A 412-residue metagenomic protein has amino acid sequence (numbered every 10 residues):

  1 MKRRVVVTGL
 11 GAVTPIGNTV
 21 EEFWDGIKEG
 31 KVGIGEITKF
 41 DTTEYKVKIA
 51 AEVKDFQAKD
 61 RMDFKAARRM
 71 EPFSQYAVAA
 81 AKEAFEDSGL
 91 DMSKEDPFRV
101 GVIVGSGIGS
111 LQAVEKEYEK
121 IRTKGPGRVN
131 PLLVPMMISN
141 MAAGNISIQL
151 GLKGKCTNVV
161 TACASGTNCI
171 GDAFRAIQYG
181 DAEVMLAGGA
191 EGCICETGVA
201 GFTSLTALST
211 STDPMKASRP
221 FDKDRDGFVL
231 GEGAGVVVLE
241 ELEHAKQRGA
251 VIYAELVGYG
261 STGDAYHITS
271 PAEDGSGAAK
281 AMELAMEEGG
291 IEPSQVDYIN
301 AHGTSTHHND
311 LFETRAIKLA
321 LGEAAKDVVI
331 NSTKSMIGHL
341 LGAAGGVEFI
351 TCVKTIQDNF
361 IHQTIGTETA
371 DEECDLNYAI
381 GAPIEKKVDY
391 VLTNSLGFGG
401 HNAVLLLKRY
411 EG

Functional and structural regions predicted by a protein language model:
M1-A66, E243-Y253, I350-T364, K408-G412: ACP-dependent fatty acid/polyketide chain-elongation machinery
R4-T8, G35, D213-G289, Y298 (+1 more regions): Condensing-enzyme catalytic core mediating Claisen C-C bond formation in acyl metabolism
V7, F23-W24, K28-T161, A190-V199 (+1 more regions): Conserved beta-ketoacyl condensing-enzyme motif
E21-G26, Q112-P126, A176-Y179, V199-T212 (+3 more regions): A glycine- and small-aliphatic-rich helix-loop capping segment at beta-alpha/alpha-beta transitions that lines
A77-L90, S139-A143, S147-E191, V229-A250 (+2 more regions): Active-site-proximal alpha-helical scaffold in enzymes
A84-D96, A245-V251, M282-Y298, A320-A324: Phosphate/pyrophosphate-binding loops at sites that engage ATP/ADP/AMP, CoA/4′-phosphopantetheine, polyphosphate
T123-N130, G171, R175, E191-Q247 (+2 more regions): Glycine-/small-residue-rich "gating" segment that lines the acyl/pantetheine channel and substrate pocket
D181-D226, Y259-E273, G303-D310, D327-N377: Acyl-CoA/ACP chain-elongation machinery
